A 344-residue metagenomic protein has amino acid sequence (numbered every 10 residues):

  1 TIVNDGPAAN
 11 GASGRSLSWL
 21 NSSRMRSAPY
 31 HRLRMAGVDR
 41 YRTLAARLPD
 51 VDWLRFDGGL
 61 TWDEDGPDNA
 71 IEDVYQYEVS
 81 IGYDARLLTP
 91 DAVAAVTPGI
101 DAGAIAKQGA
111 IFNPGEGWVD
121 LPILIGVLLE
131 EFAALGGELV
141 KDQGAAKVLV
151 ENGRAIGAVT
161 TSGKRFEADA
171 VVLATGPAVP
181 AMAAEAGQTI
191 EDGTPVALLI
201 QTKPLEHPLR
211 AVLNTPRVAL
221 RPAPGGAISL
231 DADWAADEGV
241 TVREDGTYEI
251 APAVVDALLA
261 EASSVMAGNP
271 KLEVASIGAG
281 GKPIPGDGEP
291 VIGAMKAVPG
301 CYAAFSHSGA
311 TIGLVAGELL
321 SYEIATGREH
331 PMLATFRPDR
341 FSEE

Functional and structural regions predicted by a protein language model:
T1-G14: Glycine-rich FAD pyrophosphate-binding loop
S18-V96, R217-A219, G246, A253: Dinucleotide-binding Rossmann-like beta1-alpha1 core, especially the glycine-rich loop that anchors the ADP
D39, D63-L135, V140-K141, K147-R154 (+1 more regions): Flavin (FAD/FMN) cofactor-binding and adjacent substrate-gating region of FAD-dependent oxidoreductase domains
A110-E130, G176-A178, I250-E261, F305-S306 (+1 more regions): Mid-domain beta-loop-alpha active-site segment that forms a flexible, acidic cofactor/metal-binding surface
L121, S263-E344: C-terminal catalytic lobe of FAD-dependent flavoproteins
A146-F166, V171: Conserved beta-strand-loop-beta-strand element in the redox core of flavoprotein oxidoreductases
S162-R210: Central helical "cap/lid" subdomain
E206-V298: Active-site lid/adjacent beta-loop-alpha segment flanking the redox-cofactor pocket in flavoenzymes
